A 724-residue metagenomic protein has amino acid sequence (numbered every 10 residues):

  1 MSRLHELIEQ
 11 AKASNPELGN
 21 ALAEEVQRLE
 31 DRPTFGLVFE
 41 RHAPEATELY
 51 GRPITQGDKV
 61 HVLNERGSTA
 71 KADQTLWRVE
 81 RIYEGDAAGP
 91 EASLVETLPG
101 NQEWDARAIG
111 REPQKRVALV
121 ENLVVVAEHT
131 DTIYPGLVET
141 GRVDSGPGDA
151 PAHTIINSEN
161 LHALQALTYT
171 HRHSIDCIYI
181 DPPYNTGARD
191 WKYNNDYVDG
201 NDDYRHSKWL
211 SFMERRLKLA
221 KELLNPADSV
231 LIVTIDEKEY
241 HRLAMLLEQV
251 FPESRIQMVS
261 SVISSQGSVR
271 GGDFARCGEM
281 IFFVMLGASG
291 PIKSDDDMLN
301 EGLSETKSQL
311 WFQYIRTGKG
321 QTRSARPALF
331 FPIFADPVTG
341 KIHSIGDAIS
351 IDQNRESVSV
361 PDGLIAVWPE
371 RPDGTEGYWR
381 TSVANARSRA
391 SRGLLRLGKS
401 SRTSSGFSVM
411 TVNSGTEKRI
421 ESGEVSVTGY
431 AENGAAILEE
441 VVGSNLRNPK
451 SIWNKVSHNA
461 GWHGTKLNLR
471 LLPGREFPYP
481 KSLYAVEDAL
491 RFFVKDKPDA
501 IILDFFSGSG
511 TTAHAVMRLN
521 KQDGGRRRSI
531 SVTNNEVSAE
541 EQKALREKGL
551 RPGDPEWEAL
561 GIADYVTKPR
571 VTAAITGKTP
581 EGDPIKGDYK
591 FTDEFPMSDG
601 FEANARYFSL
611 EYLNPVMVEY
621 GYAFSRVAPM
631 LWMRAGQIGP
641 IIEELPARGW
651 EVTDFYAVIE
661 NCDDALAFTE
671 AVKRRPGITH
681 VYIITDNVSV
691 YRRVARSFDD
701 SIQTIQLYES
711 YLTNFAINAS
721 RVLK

Functional and structural regions predicted by a protein language model:
M1-P147, A152-H153, T168-R172, D176 (+4 more regions): Accessory, often C-terminal, charged low-complexity segments
H173-K192, L247, I502-V516, V627: Conserved proline-anchored active-site loop of SAM-dependent methyltransferases that bridges a beta-strand
T186-N195, W453-N468: Active-site-adjacent bridging/hinge elements
A188-Y204, E540: Aromatic- and acidic-residue-enriched carbohydrate-binding clefts of CAZyme catalytic domains
G200-L219: Glycine-rich S-adenosyl-L-methionine
H206-S207, V230-T234: Structured, solvent-exposed acidic/aromatic patches
L472-Y484: Conserved SAM-binding loop and adjacent beta-strand
